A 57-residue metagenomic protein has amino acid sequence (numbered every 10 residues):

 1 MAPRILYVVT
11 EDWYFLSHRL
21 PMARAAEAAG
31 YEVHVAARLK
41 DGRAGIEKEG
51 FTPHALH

Functional and structural regions predicted by a protein language model:
M1-R38: N-terminal subdomain of nucleotide-sugar transferases
A28, V33-H57: Conserved nucleotide-sugar phosphate-binding/catalytic loop shared by glycosyltransferases and other
